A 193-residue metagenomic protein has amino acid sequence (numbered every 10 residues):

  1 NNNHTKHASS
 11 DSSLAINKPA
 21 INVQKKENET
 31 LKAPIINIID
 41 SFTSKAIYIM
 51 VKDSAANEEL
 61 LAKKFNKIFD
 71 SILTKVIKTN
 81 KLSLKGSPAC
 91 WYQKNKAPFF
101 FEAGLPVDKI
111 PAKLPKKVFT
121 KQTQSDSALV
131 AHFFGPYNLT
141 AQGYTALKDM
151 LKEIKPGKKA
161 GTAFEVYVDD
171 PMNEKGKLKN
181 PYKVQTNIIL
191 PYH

Functional and structural regions predicted by a protein language model:
N1-H193: A solvent-exposed interaction/effector surface
